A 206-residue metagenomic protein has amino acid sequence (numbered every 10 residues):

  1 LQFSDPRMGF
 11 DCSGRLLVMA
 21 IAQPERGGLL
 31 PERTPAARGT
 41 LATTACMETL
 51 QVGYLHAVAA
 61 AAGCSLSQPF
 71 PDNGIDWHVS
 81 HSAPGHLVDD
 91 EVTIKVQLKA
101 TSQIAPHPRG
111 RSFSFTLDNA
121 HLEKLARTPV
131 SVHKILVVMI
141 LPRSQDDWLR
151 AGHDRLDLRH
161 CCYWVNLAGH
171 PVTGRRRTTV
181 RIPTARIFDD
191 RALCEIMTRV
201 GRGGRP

Functional and structural regions predicted by a protein language model:
Q2, P6-N73, V79-P206: Mixed-charge (Asp/Glu-Lys/Arg
